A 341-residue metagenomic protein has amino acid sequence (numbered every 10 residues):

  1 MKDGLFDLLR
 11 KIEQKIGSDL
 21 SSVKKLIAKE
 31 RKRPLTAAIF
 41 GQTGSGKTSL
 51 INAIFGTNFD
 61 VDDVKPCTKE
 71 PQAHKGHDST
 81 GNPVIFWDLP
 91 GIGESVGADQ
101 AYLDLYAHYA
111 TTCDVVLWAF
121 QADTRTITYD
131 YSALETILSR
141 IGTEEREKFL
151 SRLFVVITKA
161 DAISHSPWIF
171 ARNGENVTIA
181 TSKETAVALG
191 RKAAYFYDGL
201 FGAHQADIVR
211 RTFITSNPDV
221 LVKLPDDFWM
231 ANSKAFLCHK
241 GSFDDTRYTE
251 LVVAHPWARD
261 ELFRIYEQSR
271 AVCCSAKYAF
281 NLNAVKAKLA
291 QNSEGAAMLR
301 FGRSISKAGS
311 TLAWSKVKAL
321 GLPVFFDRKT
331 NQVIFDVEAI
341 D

Functional and structural regions predicted by a protein language model:
M1-L89: Conserved G1/Walker A P-loop phosphate-binding module
L8-I12, G46-K47, T185-K192, F196 (+4 more regions): Conserved GTPase G-domain signal focused on the G5
T68-K69, Q100-Y106: Alpha-helical scaffolding within the catalytic cores of extracellular/periplasmic polymer-degrading hydrolases
D78-G81, D104-S242, T246-R247, W257-R259: Conserved C-terminal guanine-recognition region of P-loop GTPase G domains, centered on the G4
F86, L153, Q268-C273: Conserved beta-strand scaffold positions in the cores of enzyme catalytic domains, especially in NTP/NDP-utilizing
I92-A98: Flexible beta-alpha connector loops of hexameric P-loop NTPases
A254-Y266: Short, conserved catalytic or adaptor-binding loops enriched in Gly and charged residues
Q291-M298, S304-D341: C-terminal alpha-helical "lid" subdomain
